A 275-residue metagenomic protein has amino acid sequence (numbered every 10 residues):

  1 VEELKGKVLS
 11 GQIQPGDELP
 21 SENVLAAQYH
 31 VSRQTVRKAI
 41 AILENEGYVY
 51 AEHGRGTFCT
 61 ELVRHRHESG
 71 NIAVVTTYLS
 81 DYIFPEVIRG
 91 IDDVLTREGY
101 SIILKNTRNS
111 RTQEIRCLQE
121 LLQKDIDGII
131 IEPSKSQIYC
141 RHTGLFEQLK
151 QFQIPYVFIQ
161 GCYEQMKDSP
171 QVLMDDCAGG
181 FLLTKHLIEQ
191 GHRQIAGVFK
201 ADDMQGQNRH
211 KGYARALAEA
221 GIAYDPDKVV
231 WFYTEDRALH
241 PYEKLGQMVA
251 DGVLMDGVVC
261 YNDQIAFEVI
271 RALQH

Functional and structural regions predicted by a protein language model:
V1-H30, A41, R64-R66, R89 (+2 more regions): Extreme N-terminal segment that seeds HTH/winged-HTH DNA-binding domains in transcriptional regulators
E3-S10, E46, D93-S101, R116 (+2 more regions): Bacterial carbohydrate/catabolite-sensing allosteric modules
I13-D17, E46-G54, F58-L62: Beta-hairpin "wing" of winged helix-turn-helix
T35: Residues in the helix-turn-helix
V63-G128, A214: Amphipathic helical "hinge" segments at domain boundaries
V63-S69, E132-F146: Short, flexible, glycine-rich and Lys/Arg-enriched loop motifs at helix boundaries that contact anionic partners
V75, I130-E132, V259: Structural motif
Y78-D81, R108, S134-I138, K200-M204: Short histidine/acidic/glycine/proline-rich micro-motifs that form metal- and phosphate-coordinating active-site loops
